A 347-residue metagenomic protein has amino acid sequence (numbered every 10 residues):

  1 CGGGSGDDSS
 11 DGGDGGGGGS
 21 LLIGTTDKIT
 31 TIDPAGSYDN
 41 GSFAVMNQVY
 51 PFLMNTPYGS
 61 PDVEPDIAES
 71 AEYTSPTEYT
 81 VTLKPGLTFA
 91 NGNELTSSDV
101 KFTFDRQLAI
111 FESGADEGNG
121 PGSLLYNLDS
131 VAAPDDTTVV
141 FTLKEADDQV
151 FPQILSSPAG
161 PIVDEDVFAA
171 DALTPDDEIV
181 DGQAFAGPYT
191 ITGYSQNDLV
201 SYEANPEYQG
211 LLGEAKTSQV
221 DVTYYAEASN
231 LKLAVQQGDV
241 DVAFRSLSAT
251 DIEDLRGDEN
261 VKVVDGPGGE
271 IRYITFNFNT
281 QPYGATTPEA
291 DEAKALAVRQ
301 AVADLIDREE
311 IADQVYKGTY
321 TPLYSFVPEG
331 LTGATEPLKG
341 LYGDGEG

Functional and structural regions predicted by a protein language model:
C1-S20: Short, low-complexity, disordered segments immediately C-terminal to signal peptides in bacterial exported proteins
G24-S75, D105, A184: N-terminal lobe/hinge region of extracytoplasmic solute-binding protein
E69-S113, P134, V140, E289-K294 (+1 more regions): Aromatic- and charge-enriched surface segment that lines or borders ligand/interaction sites
E72, N119-F168, G193: Surface-exposed binding/hinge segments that line and control ligand-binding clefts or catalytic entry sites
S156-L212, Q219: Gly/Pro-rich hinge or "lid" segments in bacterial periplasmic/extracellular proteins
E203-Y208, I271-V298, Q314: A bilobed periplasmic-binding-protein/Venus flytrap-type ligand-binding module shared by bacterial periplasmic
E207-D254: Ligand-site clamp/hinge motif
T321-G347: Structural transition elements
